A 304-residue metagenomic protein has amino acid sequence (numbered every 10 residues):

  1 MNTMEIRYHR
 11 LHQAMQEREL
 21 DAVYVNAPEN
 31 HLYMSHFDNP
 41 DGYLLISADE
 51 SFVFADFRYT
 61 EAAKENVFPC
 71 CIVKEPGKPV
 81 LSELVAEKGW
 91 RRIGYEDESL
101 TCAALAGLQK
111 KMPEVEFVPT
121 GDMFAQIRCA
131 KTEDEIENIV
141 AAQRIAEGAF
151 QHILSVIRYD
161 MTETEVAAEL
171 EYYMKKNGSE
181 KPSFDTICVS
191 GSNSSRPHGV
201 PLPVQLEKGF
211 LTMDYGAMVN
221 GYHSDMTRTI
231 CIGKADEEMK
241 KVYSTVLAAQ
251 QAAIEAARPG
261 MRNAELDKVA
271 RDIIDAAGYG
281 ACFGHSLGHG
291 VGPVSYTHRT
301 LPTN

Functional and structural regions predicted by a protein language model:
M1-R299: Active-site neighborhoods and metal-handling regions in enzymes and metal-associated proteins
T300-N304: A short, hydrophobic C-terminal helix/tail in secreted or cell-surface proteins
